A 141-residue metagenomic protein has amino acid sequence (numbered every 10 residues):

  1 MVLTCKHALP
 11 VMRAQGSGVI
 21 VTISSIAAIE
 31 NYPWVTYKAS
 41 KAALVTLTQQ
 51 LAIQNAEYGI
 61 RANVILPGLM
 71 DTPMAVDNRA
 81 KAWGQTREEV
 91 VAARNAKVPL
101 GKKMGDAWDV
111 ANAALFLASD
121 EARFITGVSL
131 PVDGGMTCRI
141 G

Functional and structural regions predicted by a protein language model:
M1-A14, A52-I53, E57, S119: Amphipathic alpha-helical dimer-interface segment in Rossmann-like NAD(P)H-dependent oxidoreductases
C5, S40, T48: Active-site helix of classical SDR
S25: Residue(s) in the substrate-gating loop at a strand-loop-helix junction that position the organic substrate next
I29, P67-D77, K81: Short, flexible catalytic-loop segment of classical short-chain dehydrogenase/reductase
E30-A39, Q50, N78: Active-site loop-to-helix junction immediately N-terminal to the catalytic Tyr of the SDR YXXXK motif in Rossmann-fold
A56, R61, I125-G127: Short, small/polar-rich loop/turn modules that mediate ligand/substrate recognition or access, typified
Q85-D109: Catalytic Tyr-x(3-8)-Lys segment
A114-L115, T126-G141: Short C-terminal tail/terminal secondary-structure segment of NAD(P)H-dependent dehydrogenase/reductase domains
